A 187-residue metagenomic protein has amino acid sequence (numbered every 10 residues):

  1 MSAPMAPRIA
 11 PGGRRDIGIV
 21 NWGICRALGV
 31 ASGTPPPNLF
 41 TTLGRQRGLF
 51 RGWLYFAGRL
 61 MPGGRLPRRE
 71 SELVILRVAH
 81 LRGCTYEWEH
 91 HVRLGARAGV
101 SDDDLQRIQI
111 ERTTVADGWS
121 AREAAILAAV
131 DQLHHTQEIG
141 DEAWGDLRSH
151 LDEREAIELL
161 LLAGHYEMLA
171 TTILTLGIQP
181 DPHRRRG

Functional and structural regions predicted by a protein language model:
M1-G187: Hydrophobic alpha-helical segments
